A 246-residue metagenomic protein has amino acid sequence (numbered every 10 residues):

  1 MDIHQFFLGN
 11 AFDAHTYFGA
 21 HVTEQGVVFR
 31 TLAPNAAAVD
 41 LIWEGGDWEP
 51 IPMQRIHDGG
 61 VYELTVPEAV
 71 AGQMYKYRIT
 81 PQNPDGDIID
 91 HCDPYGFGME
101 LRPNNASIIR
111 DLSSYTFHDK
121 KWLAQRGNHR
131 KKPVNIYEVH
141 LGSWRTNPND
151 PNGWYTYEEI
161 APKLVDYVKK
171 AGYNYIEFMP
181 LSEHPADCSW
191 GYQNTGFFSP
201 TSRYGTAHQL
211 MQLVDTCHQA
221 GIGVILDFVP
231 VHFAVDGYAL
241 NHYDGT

Functional and structural regions predicted by a protein language model:
M1-E24, D47-W48, I56-E138, S143-N152 (+1 more regions): The feature marks proteins involved in alpha-glucan
Q25-F29: Structural beta-strand segments of beta-rich domains
R30-L32, R55, G153: Aromatic-acidic/polar surface patches that form glycan- and anion
L32-A38, G46: Short proline/glycine-enriched turn/loop motifs at strand-loop junctions of beta-rich domains
A37-D40, Q73: Short beta-strand/loop motifs in extracellular/secreted proteins, especially within beta-sandwich accessory domains
P52: N-terminal cofactor/phosphate-binding cores enriched in small/glycine residues, especially glycine-rich loops such as
W122-K131, H140-T246: Substrate-binding/active-site clefts of carbohydrate-active enzymes
